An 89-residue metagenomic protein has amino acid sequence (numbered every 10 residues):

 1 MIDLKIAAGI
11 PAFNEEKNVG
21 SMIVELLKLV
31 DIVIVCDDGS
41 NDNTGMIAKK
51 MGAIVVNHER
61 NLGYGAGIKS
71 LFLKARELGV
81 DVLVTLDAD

Functional and structural regions predicted by a protein language model:
M1-D89: Structured catalytic core of nucleotide-sugar glycosyltransferases
